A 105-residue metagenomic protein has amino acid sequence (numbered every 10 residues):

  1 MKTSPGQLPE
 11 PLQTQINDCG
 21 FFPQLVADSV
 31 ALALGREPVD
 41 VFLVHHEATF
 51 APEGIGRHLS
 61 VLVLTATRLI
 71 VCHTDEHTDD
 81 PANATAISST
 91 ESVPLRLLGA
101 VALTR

Functional and structural regions predicted by a protein language model:
M1-A51: N-terminal domain-onset segments
E47-V61, A66-R105: Phosphoinositide-binding peripheral membrane targeting modules
